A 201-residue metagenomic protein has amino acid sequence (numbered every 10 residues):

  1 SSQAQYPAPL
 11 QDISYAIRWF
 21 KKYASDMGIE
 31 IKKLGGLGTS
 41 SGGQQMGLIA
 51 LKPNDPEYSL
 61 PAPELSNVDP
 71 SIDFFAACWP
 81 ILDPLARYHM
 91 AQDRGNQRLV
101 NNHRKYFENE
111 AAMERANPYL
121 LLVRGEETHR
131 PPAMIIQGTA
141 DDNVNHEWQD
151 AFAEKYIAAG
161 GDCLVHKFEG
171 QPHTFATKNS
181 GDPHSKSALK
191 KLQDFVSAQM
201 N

Functional and structural regions predicted by a protein language model:
A4-S25, K190: Alpha/beta-hydrolase active-site loop
Y15-A91: Primarily recognizes the serine-hydrolase "nucleophile elbow" in alpha/beta-hydrolase and SGNH/GDSL folds
L51, D55-Y58, P63, L85-R124: Mobile cap/lid helix-loop segments that gate and shape the active-site cleft of serine hydrolases
H129, M134-Q137, D141: Short beta-strand/loop motif that positions the catalytic acidic residue of the alpha/beta-hydrolase fold
D142-A151: Conserved alpha/beta-hydrolase "acid-adjacent" motif
I157-T174: Catalytic histidine neighborhood in serine/cysteine hydrolases with alpha/beta-hydrolase-type architecture
Q171-H184: Catalytic histidine-centered segment of alpha/beta-hydrolase-like enzymes
D182-N201: Catalytic active-site module of serine/aspartate enzymes centered on a nucleophile-bearing elbow/loop
